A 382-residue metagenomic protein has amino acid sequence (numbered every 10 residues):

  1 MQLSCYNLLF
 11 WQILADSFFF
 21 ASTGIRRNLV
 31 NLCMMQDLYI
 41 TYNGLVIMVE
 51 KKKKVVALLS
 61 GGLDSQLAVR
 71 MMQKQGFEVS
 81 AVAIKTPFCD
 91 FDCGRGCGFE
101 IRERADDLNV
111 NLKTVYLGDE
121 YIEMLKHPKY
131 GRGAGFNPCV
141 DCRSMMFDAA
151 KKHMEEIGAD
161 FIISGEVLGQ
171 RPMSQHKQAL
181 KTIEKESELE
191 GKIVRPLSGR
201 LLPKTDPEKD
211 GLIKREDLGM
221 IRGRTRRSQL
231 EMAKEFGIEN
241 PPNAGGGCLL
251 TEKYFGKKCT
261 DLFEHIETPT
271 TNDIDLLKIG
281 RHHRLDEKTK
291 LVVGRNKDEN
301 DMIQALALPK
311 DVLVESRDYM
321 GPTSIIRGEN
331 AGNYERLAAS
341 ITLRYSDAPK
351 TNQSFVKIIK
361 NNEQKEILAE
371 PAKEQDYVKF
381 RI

Functional and structural regions predicted by a protein language model:
A15-D16, A21, V30, D37 (+1 more regions): Acidic, Ala/Val/Gly-enriched low-complexity intrinsically disordered segments
Y39, G44-E235, E363-Q364, P371-Q375 (+1 more regions): ATP-dependent adenylation/nucleotidyltransferase module used to activate substrates
E186, K192-I382: AMP-forming adenylation/ATP pyrophosphatase catalytic core
